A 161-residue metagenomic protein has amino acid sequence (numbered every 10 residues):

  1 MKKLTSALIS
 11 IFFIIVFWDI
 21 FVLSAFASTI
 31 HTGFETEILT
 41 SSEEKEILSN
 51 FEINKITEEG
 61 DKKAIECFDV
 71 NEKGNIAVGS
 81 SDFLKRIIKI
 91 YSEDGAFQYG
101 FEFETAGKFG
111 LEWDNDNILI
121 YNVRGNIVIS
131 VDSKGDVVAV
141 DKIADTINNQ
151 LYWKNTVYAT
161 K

Functional and structural regions predicted by a protein language model:
M1: Acidic, glycine/polar-enriched metal-coordinating patches/loops that mediate binding to polyanionic ligands
L4, L8, F12-K161: Eukaryotic scaffold repeat domains enriched in small/polar residues
